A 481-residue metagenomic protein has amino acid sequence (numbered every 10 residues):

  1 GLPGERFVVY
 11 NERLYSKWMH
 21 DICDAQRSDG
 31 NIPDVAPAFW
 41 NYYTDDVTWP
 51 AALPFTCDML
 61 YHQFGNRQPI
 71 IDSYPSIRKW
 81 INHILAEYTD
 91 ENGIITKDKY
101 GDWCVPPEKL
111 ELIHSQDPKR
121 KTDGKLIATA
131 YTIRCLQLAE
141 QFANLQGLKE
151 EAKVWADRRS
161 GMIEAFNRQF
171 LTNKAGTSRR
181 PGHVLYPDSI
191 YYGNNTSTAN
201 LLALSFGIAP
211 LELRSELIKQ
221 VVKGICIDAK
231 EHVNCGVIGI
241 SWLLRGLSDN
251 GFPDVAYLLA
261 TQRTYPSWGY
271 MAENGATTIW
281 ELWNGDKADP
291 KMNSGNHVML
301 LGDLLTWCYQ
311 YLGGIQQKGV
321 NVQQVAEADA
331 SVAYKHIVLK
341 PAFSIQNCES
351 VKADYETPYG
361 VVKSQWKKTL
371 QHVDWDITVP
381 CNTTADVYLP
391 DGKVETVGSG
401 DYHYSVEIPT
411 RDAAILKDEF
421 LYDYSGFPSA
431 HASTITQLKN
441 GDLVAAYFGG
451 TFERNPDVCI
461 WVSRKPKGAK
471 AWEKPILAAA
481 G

Functional and structural regions predicted by a protein language model:
G1-N11, L53-P69, Y131-K149, L201-E212 (+5 more regions): Well-ordered alpha-helical scaffold segments within catalytic/enzyme domains
L2-D34, Q63-A128, A143-L201, E212 (+4 more regions): Active-site acid/base region of carbohydrate-active enzymes
Y15, D46-L53, I70, I77 (+10 more regions): Active-site-proximal structural scaffolding
I32, I95, E231, Q371-V373 (+2 more regions): Hydrophobic residues embedded in beta-strands of well-ordered beta-sheets
A38-P50, L110-Y131, R168-N200, G224-I240 (+4 more regions): Solvent-exposed loop and edge beta-strand segments that line ligand/cofactor-binding and catalytic clefts
N173, I190-D286, K291-M292: Extracellular polysaccharide-recognition and catalytic grooves
D254-P409: Non-catalytic C-terminal accessory modules of carbohydrate-active enzymes
P409-G481: Asp-box/BNR beta-propeller blade signature and adjacent active/binding-site loops in extracellular glycan-interacting
